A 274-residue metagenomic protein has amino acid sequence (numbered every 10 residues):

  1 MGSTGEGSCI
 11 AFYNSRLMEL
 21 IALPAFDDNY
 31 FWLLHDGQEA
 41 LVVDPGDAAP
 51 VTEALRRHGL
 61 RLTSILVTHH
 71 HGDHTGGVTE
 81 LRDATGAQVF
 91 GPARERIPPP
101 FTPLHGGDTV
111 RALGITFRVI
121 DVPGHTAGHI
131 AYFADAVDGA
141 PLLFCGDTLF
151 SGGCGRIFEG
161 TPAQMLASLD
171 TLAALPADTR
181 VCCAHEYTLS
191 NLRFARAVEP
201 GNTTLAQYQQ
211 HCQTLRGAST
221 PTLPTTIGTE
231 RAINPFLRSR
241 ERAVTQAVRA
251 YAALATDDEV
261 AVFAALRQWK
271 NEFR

Functional and structural regions predicted by a protein language model:
Y13, D170-R180, L189-R274: Accessory terminal helices/loops
Y13-R61, Y132-G146: Conserved beta-strand hairpin/beta-sheet module of binuclear metal-dependent hydrolase folds, prominently
L33, T109-V137, A174: Core dinuclear metal-dependent hydrolase active-site scaffold
V43, T63-H71, F90-P92, V122-G124 (+2 more regions): Active-site neighborhood of phospho(di)ester-bond hydrolases with catalytic His/Asp-centered motifs
A48-G91: Active-site metal-binding motif and surrounding structural segment of the metallo-beta-lactamase
A49-P50, H70-G76, R96-P99, A127-G128 (+2 more regions): Active-site environment of divalent metal-dependent phosphoester hydrolases
G153-T179: Active-site-adjacent loop/tail segments of enzyme domains
